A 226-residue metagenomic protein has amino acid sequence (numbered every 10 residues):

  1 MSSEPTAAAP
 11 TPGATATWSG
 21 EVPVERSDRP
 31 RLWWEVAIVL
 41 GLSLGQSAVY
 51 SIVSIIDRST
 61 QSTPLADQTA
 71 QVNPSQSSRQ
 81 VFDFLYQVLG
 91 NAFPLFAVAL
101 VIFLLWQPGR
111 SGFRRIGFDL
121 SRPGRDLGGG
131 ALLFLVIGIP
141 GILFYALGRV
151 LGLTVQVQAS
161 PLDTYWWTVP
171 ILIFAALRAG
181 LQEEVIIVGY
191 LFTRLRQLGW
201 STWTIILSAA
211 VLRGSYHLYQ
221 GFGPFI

Functional and structural regions predicted by a protein language model:
M1-R115: N-terminal, membrane-interfacial amphipathic/helix-forming hydrophobic leader that caps and precedes the first
W33-A37, V88, L127-L132, V169-I173 (+2 more regions): Hydrophobic alpha-helical transmembrane segments
L40, L44, A48-I52, G138-A146 (+2 more regions): Short helix-kink/termination motifs in transmembrane helices of multi-pass secondary transporters
G41, G45, F93-L100, L132 (+5 more regions): Lipid-exposed faces of alpha-helical membrane segments in multi-pass integral membrane proteins
L44-Y50, W203-I226: Functionally important transmembrane alpha-helices
D57-N91, W106-Q182, T193, Q197-L198: Juxtamembrane helix-loop-helix connectors linking adjacent transmembrane helices in multi-pass membrane enzymes
A179-V185, Q220-P224: Short helix-coil transition sites and intra-membrane helix breaks within transmembrane domains of multi-pass
Q182-S208: Membrane-interface helix/loop boundary segments of multi-pass membrane proteins
